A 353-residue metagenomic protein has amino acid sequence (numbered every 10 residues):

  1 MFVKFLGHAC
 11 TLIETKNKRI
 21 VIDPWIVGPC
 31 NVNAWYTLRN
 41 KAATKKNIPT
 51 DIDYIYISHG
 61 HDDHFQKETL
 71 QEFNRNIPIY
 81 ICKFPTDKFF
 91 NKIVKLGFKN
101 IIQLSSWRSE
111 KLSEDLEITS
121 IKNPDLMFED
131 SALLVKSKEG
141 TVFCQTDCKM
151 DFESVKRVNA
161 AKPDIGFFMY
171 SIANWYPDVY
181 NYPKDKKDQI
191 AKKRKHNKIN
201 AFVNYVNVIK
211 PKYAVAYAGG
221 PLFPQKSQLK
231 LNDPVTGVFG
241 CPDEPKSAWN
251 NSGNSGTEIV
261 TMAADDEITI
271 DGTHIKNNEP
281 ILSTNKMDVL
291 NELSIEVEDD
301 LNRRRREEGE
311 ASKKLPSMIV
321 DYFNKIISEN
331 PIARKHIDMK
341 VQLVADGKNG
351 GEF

Functional and structural regions predicted by a protein language model:
M1-K45, E129-T146: Conserved beta-strand hairpin/beta-sheet module of binuclear metal-dependent hydrolase folds, prominently
N17-G60, K67-E72, M150-K162: Pre-active-site segment of Zn-dependent metallo-hydrolases
I22-D23, D51-F65, Y80-F84, F143-C148 (+5 more regions): Active-site neighborhood of phospho(di)ester-bond hydrolases with catalytic His/Asp-centered motifs
K41-E110: Active-site HxH/HxHxD metal-binding segment of metal-dependent hydrolases
P49, L70-P78, D115-I121, M127-H196 (+1 more regions): Mobile, glycine- and charge-enriched loop segments and immediately flanking short secondary-structure elements within
C82-G140, D243, S247, V260-A263: Metallo-beta-lactamase
F152-S252: Cap/insert and terminal regions of metallo-dependent hydrolase folds
I268-F353: Feature captures hydrophobic
